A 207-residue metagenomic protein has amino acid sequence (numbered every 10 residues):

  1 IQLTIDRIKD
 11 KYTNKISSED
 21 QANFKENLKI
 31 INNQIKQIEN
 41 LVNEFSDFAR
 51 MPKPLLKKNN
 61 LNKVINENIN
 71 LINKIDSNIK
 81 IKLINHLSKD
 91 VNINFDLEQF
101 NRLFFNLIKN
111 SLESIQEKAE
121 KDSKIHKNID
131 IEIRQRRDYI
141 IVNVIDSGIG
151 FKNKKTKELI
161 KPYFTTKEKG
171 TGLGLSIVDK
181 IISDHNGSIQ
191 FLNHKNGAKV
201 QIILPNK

Functional and structural regions predicted by a protein language model:
I1-K36, L56: Histidine phosphotransfer helical core of two-component systems
K25, L55-I69, D130-I133: A conserved beta-strand-to-alpha-helix junction within the catalytic ATP-binding
K80-N92: Conserved catalytic submotifs in the C-terminal HATPase_c
L112-R137: ATP-lid-like helix-loop hinge signature
F151-P162: Short conserved segment of the HATPase_c
G174, V178: Short alpha-helical Gxxx[C/S/T] motif in the catalytic ATP-binding
I182-S183: Detector for a conserved hydrophobic position within an alpha-helical segment of the HATPase_c
G187-S188: Conserved glycine-rich
